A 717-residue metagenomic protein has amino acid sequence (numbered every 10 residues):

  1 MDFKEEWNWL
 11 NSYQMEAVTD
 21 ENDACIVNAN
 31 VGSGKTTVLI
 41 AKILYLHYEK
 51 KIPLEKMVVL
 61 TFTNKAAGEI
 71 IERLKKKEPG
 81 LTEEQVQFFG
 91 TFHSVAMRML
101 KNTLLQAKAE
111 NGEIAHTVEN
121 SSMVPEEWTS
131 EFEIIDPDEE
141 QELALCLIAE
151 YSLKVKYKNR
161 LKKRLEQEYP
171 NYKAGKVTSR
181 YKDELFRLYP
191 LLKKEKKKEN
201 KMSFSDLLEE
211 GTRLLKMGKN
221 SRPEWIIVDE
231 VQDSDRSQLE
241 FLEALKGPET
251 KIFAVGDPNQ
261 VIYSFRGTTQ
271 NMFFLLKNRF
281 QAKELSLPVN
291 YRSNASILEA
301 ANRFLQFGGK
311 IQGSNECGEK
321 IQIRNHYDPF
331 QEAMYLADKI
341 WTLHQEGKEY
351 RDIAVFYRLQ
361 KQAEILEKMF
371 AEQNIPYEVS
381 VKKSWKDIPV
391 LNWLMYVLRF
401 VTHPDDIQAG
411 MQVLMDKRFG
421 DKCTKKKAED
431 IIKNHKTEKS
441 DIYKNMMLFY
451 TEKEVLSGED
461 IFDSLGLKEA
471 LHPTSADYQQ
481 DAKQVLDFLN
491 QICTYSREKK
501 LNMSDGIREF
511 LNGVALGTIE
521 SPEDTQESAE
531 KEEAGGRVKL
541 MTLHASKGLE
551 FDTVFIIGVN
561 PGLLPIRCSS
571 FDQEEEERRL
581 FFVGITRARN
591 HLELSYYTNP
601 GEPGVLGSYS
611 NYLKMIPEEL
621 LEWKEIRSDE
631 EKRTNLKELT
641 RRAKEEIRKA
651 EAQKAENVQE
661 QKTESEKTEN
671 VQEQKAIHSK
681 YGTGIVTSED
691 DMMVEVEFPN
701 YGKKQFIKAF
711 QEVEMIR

Functional and structural regions predicted by a protein language model:
M1-N28, S33, T37-V38, K56-V58 (+8 more regions): Accessory N-terminal region flanking or inserted into the helicase ATPase core in nucleic-acid motor proteins
M1-S121, R222, E299-N302: P-loop NTPase Walker
D2, R236-N325: Conserved RecA-like helicase ATPase core segment that couples NTP binding/hydrolysis to strand translocation
V27, V31-L39, A282-K283, V289-P376: Helicase P-loop NTPase motor core
G90-R98, I227-E230, V255, E509-S569 (+2 more regions): Conserved helicase core region in the C-terminal RecA-like lobe
R279, E319-K320, K348-E459, H472-A476 (+1 more regions): ATPase/helicase motor core of nucleic-acid motors
Q408, K433-A545, I566, N611 (+1 more regions): Accessory C-terminal helicase-associated subdomains
N560-E651, E664, E669-Q672, A676-G702: C-terminal accessory regions
